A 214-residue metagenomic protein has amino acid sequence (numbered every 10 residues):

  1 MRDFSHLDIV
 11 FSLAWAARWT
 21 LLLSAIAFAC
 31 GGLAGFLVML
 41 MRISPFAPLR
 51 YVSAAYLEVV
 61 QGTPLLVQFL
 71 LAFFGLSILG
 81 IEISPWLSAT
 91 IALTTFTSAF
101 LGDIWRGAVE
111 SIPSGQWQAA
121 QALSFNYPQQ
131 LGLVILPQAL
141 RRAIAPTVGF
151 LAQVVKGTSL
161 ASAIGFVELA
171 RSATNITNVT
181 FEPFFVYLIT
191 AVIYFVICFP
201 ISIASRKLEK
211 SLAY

Functional and structural regions predicted by a protein language model:
M1-Y214: Transmembrane alpha-helices and adjacent helix-loop boundaries
